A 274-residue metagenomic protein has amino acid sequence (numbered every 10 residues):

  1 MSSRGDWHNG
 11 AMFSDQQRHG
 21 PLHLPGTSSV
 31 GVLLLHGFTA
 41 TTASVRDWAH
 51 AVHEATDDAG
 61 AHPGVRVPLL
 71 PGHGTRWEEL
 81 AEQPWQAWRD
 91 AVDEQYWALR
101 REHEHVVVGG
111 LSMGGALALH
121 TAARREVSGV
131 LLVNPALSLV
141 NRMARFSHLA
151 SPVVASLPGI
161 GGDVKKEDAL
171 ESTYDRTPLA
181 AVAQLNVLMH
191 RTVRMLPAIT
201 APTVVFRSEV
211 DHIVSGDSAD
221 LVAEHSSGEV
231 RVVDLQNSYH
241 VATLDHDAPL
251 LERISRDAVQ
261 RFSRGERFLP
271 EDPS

Functional and structural regions predicted by a protein language model:
A11-R76, V205: Short, surface-exposed "cap/lid" segments of acyl-processing enzymes
Q17-H19, P178-L196: Active-site nucleophile elbow and catalytic-triad environment of alpha/beta-hydrolase enzymes
H62-R66, D220, E224-V241: Catalytic histidine neighborhood in serine/cysteine hydrolases with alpha/beta-hydrolase-type architecture
G110-G114, A118: Gly/Ala-rich beta-loop-alpha elbow adjacent to hydrolase catalytic centers
L131-R142: Active-site nucleophile loop of the alpha/beta-hydrolase fold
I199, V205-R207, D211: Short beta-strand/loop motif that positions the catalytic acidic residue of the alpha/beta-hydrolase fold
H212-S218: Conserved alpha/beta-hydrolase "acid-adjacent" motif
Q236-S274: Catalytic active-site module of serine/aspartate enzymes centered on a nucleophile-bearing elbow/loop
